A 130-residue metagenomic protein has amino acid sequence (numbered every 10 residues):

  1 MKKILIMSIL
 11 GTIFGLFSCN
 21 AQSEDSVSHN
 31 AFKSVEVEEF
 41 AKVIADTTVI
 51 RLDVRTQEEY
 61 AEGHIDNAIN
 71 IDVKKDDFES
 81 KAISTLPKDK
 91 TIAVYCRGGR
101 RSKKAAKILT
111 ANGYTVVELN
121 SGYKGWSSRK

Functional and structural regions predicted by a protein language model:
K2-M7, F17-V43, V49, E58-T91 (+1 more regions): Rhodanese-like catalytic fold shared by cysteine-dependent sulfurtransferases and DSP/PTP-type phosphatases
G11-T12: Repetitive helical segments and hydrophobic/amphipathic motifs
R51-D53: Structural scaffold elements adjacent to functional motifs in cytosolic proteins
Y95: Short, surface-exposed ligand- or partner-binding patches at beta-edge/loop junctions that are enriched in aromatics
